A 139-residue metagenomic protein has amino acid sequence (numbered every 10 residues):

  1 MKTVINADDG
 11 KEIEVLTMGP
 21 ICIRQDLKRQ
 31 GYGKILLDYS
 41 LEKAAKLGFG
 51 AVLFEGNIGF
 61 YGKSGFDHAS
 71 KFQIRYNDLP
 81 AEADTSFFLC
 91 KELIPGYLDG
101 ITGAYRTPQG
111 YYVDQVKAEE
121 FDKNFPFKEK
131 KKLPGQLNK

Functional and structural regions predicted by a protein language model:
M1-I21: A conserved beta-strand-loop-helix scaffold within acyl/acetyltransferase catalytic domains
M1-T3, L36, S40, S70-R75: Short acidic (Asp/Glu) patches
K11, R24-I35, L47, K63: Conserved glycine-rich acetyl-CoA-binding loop
M18, I23, R29-E42, L53-F54: Conserved acetyl-CoA-binding loop-helix of GNAT-fold acetyltransferases
K46-F49, G56-A83: Conserved active-site alpha-helix within GNAT-family acetyltransferase domains
D84-F88: Short hydrophobic/aromatic beta-strand or adjacent loop that forms the aromatic wall/cage of a ligand/substrate-binding
I94-K139: Acidic/histidine-enriched, glycine/proline-rich intrinsically disordered or flexible terminal extensions
